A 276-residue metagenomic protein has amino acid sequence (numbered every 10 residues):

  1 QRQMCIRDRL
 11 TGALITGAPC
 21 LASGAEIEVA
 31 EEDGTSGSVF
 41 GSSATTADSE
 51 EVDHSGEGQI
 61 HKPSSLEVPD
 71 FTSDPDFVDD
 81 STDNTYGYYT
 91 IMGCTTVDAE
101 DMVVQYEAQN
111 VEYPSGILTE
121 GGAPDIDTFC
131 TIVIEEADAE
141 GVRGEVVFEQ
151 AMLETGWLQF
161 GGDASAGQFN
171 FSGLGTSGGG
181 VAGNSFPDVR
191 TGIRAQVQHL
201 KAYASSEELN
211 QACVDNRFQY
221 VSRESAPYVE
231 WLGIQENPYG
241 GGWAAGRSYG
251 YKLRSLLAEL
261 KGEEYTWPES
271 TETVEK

Functional and structural regions predicted by a protein language model:
Q1-I6: Short, small-residue-biased leader/transition segments that mark boundaries at the very start of proteins
T11-G12, G17-K276: Catalytic cores of secreted/periplasmic lytic hydrolases that degrade extracellular macromolecules
